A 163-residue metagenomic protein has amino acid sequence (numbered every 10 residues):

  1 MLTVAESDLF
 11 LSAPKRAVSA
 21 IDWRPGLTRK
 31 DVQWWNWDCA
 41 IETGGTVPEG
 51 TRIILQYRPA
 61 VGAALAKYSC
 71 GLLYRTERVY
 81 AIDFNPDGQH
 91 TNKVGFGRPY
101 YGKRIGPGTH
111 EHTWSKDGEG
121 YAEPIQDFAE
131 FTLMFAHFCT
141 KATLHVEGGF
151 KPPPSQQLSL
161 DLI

Functional and structural regions predicted by a protein language model:
M1-I53: Charge-rich, low-complexity N-terminal segments
N36, L65-Y68: Short, surface-exposed coil-to-beta transition loops
E42, Q56-R58, N85: A structural detector for beta-sheet-dominated domains
R52-G62, G71-R75: Compact, well-ordered interaction domains used in eukaryotic information-processing assemblies
S69-Q126: An exposed acidic His-Trp-rich patch
Y101-I163: Intrinsically disordered, low-complexity, charge-dense segments enriched in Lys/Arg and Glu/Asp interspersed
